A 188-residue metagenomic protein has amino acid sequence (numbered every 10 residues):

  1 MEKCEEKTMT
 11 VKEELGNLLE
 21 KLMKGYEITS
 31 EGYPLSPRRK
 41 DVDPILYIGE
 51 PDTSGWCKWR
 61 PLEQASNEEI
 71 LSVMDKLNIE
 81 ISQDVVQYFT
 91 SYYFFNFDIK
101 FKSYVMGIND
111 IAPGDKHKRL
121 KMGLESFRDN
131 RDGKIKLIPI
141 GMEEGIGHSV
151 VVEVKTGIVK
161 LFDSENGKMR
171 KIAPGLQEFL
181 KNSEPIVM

Functional and structural regions predicted by a protein language model:
E2-I146: A surface-exposed partner-binding patch
I79, V85-S91, K160-L161, M169-R170 (+1 more regions): Broad hydrophobic/π-residue packing in well-ordered secondary structure
D98, K102-V105, T156-G157, K168-M169 (+1 more regions): General N-terminal targeting signals
I111-G114, R128-R131, I146-K155, Q177-P185: Short, highly charged low-complexity linear segments
G141-I146, V154-K155, S164-N166: Short, flexible beta-strand-to-coil junctions
S149, L161-M188: A recognition module on extended beta-rich or small alphabeta surfaces enriched in W/G with H and D/E
